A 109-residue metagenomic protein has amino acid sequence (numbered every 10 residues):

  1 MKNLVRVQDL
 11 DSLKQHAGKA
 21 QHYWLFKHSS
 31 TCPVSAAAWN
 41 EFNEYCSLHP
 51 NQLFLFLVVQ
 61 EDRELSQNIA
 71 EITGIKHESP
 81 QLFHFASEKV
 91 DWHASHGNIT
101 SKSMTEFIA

Functional and structural regions predicted by a protein language model:
M1, N51-F54, S79: A generic structural signal for alpha->beta connector loops
M1-K14: N-terminal "domain-start" segment that seeds a small globular fold
K14-L48: Local sequence-structure signature of Cys/Sec-based thiol-disulfide redox active-site neighborhoods
K27, N51-N68: Thiol-based oxidoreductase modules, predominantly thioredoxin-like and allied folds used for disulfide exchange
T73-A86: Structural micro-motif
H84-A109: Non-catalytic, surface beta->alpha helical segment in thiol-disulfide oxidoreductase systems
